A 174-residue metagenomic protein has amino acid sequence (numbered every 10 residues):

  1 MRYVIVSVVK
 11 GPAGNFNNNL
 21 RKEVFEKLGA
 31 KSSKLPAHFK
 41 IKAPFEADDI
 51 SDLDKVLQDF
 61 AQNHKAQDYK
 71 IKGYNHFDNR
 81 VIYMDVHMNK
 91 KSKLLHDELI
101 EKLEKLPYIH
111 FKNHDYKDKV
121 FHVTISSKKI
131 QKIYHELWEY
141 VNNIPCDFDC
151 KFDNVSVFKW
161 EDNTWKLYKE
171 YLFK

Functional and structural regions predicted by a protein language model:
M1-D68, N89-F148, K166-K174: Basic, often amphipathic N-terminal segments
N75-H76: Long, low-complexity, Ser/Thr/Gly/Pro-rich intrinsically disordered segments that act as flexible linkers and assembly
V81, H122, N154: Short hydrophobic/aromatic beta-strand or adjacent loop that forms the aromatic wall/cage of a ligand/substrate-binding
V81-I82, W165: Hydrophobic residues embedded in beta-strands of well-ordered beta-sheets
V141-N143, K151-K159: Low-complexity, intrinsically disordered Gly/Pro/Thr-rich segments
